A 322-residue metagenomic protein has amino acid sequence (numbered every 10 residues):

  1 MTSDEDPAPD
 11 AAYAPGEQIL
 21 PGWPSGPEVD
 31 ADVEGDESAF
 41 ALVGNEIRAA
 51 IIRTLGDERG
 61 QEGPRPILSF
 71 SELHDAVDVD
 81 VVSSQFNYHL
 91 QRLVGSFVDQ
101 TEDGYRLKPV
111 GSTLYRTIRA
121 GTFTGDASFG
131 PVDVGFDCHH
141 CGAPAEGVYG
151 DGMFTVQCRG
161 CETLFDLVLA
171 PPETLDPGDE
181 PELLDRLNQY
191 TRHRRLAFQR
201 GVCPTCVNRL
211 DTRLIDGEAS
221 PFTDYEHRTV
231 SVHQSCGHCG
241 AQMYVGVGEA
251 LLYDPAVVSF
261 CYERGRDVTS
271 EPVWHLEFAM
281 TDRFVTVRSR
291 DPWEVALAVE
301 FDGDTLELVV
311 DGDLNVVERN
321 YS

Functional and structural regions predicted by a protein language model:
M1-T101, Y105-S235, Q242-S322: Haloarchaeal acidic low-complexity proteome signature biased toward cell-envelope/secretome components but also
